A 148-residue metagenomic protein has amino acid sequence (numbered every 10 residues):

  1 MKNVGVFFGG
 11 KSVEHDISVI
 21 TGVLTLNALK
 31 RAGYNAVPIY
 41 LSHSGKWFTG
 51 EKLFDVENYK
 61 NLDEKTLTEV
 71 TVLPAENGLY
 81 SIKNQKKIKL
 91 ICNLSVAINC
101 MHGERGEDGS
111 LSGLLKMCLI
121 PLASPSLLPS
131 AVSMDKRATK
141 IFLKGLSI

Functional and structural regions predicted by a protein language model:
M1-L128, V132-M134, A138-G145: ATP-binding N-terminal substructure of ATP-dependent carboxylate-amine bond-forming enzymes
I148: Glycine-rich phosphate/pyrophosphate-binding loops and their adjacent beta-strand/loop elements at enzyme active sites
